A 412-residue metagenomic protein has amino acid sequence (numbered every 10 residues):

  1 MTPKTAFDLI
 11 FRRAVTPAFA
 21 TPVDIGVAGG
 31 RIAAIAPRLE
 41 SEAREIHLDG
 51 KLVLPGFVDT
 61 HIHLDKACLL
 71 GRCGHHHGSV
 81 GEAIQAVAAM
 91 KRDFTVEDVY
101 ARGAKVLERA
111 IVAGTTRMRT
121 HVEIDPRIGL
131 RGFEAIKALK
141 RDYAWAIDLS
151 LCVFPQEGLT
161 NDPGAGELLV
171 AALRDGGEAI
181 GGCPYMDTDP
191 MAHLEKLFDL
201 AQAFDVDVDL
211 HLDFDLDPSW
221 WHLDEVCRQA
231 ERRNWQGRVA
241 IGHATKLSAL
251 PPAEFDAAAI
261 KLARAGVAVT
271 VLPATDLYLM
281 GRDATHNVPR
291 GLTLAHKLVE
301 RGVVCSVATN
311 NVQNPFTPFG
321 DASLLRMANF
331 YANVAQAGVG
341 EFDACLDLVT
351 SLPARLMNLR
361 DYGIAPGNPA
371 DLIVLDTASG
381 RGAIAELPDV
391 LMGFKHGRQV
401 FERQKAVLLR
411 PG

Functional and structural regions predicted by a protein language model:
M1-S41, G380: N-terminal metal-binding scaffold of metallo-dependent hydrolase/deaminase domains
P3-R13, E40-G78, E82, A104: Replace "His-x-His-based motif
G56-A67, V122, D207-L216: Histidine-centered catalytic micro-motifs
C68-V99, A171, G176, F204 (+4 more regions): Active-site gating loops and adjacent loop-to-helix segments of metal-dependent hydrolytic enzymes
L70-H121, R127-D142, E167-R174: Alpha-helical scaffold segments that flank or form the walls of functional sites
R131-W145, N161-A268, T285-V307, Y362: Histidine/acidic residue-rich metal-binding segments in metalloenzymes
D207, R228-V239, T275-L279, P289-T377: His/Asp/Glu-enriched, well-ordered alpha-helical/loop segment that forms or immediately abuts the divalent-metal
R355, P366-G412: C-terminal cap of metal-dependent C-N hydrolases
